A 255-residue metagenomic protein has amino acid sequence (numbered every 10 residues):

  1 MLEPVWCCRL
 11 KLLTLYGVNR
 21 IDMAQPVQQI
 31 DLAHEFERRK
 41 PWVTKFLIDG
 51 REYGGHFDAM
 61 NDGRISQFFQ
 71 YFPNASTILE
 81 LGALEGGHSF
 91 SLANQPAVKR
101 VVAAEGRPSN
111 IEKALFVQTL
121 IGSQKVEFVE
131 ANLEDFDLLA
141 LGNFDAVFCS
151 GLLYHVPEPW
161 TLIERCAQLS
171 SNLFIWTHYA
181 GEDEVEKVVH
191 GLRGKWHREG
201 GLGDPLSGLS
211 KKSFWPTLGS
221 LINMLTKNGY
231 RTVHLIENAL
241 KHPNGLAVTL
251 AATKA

Functional and structural regions predicted by a protein language model:
W42-M60: Class I SAM-dependent methyltransferase Rossmann-like catalytic core, especially the SAM/SAH-binding loop
H56-N74, S91: Conserved alpha-helix/loop element of class I SAM-dependent methyltransferases that forms part of the SAM/SAH-binding
A75-L84: Conserved class I S-adenosyl-L-methionine
E85-A97: Conserved SAM-binding loop of SAM-dependent methyltransferases across substrates and taxa, primarily the Class I
R107: Conserved SAM/SAH-binding beta-strand->alpha-helix loop
G122-L133: Conserved SAM-binding strand-loop segment of SAM-dependent methyltransferases
D135-L141: Short conserved loop adjoining the S-adenosyl-L-methionine
F148-C149, P157-K254: S-adenosyl-L-methionine-dependent methyltransferase catalytic module, highlighting the catalytic core
